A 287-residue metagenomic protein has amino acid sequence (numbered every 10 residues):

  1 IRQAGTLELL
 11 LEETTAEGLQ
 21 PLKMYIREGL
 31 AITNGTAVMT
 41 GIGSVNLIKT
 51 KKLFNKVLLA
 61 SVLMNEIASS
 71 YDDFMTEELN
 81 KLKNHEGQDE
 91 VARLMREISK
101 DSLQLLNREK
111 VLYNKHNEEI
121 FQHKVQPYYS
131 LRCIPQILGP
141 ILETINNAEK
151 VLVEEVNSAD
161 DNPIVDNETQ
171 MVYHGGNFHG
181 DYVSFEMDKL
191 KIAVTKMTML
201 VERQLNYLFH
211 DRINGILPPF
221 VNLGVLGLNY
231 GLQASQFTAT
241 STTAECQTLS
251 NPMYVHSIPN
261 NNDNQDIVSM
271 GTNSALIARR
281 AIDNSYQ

Functional and structural regions predicted by a protein language model:
I1-D101, H256-N260, S274-Q287: Mobile "lid/hinge" segments at catalytic clefts and subdomain interfaces of large enzymes
I1-L11, T144, A148, L152-Y254 (+1 more regions): Glycine-rich anion/phosphate-binding loop at the beta-strand->alpha-helix junction
R2-Q20, R93-S130, V194-Y207, F237-P252 (+1 more regions): Hydrophobic transmembrane alpha-helix bundles
L19, K23-T33, K110, N114-V125 (+3 more regions): N-proximal short alpha-helices
I32-G41, K124-Y129, V165-H174, N262-M270: Short, charged/polar, low-complexity loop and linker segments that flank or interrupt alpha-helical bundles
G41, E77-K81, C133, H174-G175 (+2 more regions): Short beta-alpha connecting loops at secondary-structure transitions that line or flank enzyme active sites
V45-I48, K52-L59, E86, E90-L94 (+11 more regions): Generic recognition of stable, solvent-exposed alpha-helical segments in well-folded globular domains
N65-M199: Accessory "access/gating" subregions that flank catalytic or transport cores
